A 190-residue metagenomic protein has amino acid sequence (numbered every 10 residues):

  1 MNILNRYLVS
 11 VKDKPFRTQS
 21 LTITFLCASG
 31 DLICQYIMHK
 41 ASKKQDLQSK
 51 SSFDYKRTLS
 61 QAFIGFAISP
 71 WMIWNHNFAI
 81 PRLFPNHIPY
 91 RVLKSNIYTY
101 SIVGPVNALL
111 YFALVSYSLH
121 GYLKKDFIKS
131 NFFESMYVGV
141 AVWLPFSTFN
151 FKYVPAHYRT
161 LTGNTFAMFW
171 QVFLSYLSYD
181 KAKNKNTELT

Functional and structural regions predicted by a protein language model:
M1-V9, K44-L47, K183-T190: Transit-peptide-like, low-complexity N-terminal presequences and other terminal intrinsically disordered regions
K12-K40, F53-G121, K129-A182: Alpha-helical transmembrane segments of eukaryotic organelle membrane transporters and related multi-pass membrane
